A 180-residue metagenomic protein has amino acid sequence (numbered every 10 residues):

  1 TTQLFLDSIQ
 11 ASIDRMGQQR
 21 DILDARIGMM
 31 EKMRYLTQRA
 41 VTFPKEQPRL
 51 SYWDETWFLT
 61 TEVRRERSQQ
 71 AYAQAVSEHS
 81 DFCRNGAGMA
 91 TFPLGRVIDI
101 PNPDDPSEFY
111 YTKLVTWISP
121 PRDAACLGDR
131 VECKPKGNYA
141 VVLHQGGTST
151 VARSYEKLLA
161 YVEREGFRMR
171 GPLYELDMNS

Functional and structural regions predicted by a protein language model:
F5-S180: A solvent-exposed interaction/effector surface
